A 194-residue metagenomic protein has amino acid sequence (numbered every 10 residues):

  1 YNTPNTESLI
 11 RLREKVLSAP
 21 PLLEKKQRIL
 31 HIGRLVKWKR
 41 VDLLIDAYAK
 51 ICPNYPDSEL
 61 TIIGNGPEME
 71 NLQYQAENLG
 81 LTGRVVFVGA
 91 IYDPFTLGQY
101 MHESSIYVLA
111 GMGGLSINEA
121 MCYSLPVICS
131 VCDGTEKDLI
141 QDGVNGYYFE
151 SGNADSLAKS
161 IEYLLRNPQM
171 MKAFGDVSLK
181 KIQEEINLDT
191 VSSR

Functional and structural regions predicted by a protein language model:
Y1-K26: Acidic anion/phosphate-binding donor-loop and adjacent secondary structure in glycosyltransferase catalytic cores
P21-K39, L43-K50, T61: Conserved donor-binding/catalytic core segment of Leloir-type glycosyltransferases
E70-I91: Nucleotide-activated donor-binding/catalytic signature segment of Leloir-type glycosyltransferases, i.e., the conserved
R84, S156, Y163, M170-E185 (+1 more regions): A short, well-ordered alpha-helix in the C-terminal region of glycosyltransferases
A90, L97-S104, A120-M121: Short alpha-helical donor nucleotide-sugar binding micro-motif in glycosyltransferases
Q99-M112, L125-P126: Acidic donor-binding loop of glycosyltransferase active sites
N118-C122, C132-G143, Y147-Y148: Short acidic/histidine- and often glycine-rich active-site loop of Leloir-type glycosyltransferases that engages
D142-G143, Y147-A154, Y163-Q169: Conserved acidic donor-binding segment of nucleotide-sugar-dependent glycosyltransferases
